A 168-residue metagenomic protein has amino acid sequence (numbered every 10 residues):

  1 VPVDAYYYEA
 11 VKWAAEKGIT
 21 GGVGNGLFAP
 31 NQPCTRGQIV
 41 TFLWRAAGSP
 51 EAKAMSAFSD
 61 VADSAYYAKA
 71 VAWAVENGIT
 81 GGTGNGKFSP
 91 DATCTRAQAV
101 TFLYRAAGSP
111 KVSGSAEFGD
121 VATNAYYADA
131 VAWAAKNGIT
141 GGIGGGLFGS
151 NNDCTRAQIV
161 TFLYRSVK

Functional and structural regions predicted by a protein language model:
V1-Y8, E16, G21-V40, W44-A70 (+4 more regions): Feature responds to low-complexity, polar/acidic, surface-exposed segments characteristic of secreted/exported proteins
T101: Catalytic DNA-binding helix-loop module of base-excision-repair DNA glycosylases/AP lyases
